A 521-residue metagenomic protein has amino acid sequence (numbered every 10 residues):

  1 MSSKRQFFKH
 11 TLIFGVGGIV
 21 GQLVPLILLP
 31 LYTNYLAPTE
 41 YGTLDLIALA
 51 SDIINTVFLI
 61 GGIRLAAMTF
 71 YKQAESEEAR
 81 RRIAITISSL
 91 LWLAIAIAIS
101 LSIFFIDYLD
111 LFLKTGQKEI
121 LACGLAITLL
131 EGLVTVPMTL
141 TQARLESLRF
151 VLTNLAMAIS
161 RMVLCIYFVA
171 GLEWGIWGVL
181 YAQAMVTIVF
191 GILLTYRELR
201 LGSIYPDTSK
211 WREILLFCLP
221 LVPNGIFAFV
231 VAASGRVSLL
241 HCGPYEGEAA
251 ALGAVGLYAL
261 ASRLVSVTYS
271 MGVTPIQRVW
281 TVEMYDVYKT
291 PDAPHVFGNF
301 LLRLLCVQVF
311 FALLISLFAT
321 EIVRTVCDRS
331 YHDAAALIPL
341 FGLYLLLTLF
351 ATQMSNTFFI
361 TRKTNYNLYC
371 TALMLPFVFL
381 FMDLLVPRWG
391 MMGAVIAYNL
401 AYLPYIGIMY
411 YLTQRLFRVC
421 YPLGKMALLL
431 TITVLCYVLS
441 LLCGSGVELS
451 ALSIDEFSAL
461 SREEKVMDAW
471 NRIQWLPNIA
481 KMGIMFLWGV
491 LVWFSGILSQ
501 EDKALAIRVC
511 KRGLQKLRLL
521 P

Functional and structural regions predicted by a protein language model:
M1-F7, I176, I192-A232, V279-H295 (+3 more regions): Interhelical loop/hinge segments that connect adjacent transmembrane helices in multipass membrane
M1-L26, E78-A79, I85, T208-N224 (+3 more regions): N-terminal membrane topogenesis motif
K4, I106-G124, I315-T352, M392 (+1 more regions): Interfacial segments at transmembrane-helix termini and the short loops linking adjacent helices
Q6-L65, A96-I103, I127, A158-M162 (+4 more regions): Signature of the first transmembrane helix
V20, D52, S89-S234: Hydrophobic transmembrane helix module of multi-pass membrane transport proteins
P30, G42-L59, A254-V273, L302-R303 (+2 more regions): Alpha-helical transmembrane segments of polytopic membrane transporters and translocases
L59-E75, A143, A261, V265-L305 (+1 more regions): Helix-loop junctions and terminal segments of transmembrane helices in multi-pass membrane transport/translocation
G444-P521: Membrane-proximal transmembrane or re-entrant/amphipathic helices at the cytosolic face
